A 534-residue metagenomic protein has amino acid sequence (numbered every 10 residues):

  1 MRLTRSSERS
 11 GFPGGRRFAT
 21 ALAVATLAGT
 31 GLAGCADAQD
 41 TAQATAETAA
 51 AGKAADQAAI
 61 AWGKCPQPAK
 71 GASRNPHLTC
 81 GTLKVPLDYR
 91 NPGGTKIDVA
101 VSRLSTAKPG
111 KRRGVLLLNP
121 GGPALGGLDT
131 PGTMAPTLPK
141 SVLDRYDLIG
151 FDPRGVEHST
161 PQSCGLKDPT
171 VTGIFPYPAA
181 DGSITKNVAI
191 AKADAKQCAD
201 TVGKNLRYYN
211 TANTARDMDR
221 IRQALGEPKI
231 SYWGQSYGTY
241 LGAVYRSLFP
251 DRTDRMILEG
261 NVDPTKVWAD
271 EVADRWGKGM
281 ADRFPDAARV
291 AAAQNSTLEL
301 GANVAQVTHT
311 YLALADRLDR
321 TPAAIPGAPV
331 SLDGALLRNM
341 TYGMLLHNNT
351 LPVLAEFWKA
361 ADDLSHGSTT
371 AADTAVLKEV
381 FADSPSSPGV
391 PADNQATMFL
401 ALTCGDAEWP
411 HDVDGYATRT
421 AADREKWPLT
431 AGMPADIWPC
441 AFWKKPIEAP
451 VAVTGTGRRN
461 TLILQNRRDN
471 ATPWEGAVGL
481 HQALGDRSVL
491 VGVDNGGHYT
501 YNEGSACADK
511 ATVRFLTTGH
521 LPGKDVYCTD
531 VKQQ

Functional and structural regions predicted by a protein language model:
R2-A23, A33-G182, F442-E448, R487 (+1 more regions): Catalytic-loop region of hydrolases
S163-F175, R246-Q306, E356-A375, E379: A catalytic-pocket lid/entrance helix-loop region that shapes and gates access to the active site across common
Q197-K204, A215-K229: Conserved acidic catalytic loop of the alpha/beta-hydrolase fold
E227-Y237: Alpha/beta-hydrolase fold nucleophile elbow
T308-R458: Alpha/beta-hydrolase fold active-site neighborhood
G457, I463-Q465, D469: Short beta-strand/loop motif that positions the catalytic acidic residue of the alpha/beta-hydrolase fold
N470-G476: Conserved alpha/beta-hydrolase "acid-adjacent" motif
G496-A506: Catalytic histidine-centered segment of alpha/beta-hydrolase-like enzymes
